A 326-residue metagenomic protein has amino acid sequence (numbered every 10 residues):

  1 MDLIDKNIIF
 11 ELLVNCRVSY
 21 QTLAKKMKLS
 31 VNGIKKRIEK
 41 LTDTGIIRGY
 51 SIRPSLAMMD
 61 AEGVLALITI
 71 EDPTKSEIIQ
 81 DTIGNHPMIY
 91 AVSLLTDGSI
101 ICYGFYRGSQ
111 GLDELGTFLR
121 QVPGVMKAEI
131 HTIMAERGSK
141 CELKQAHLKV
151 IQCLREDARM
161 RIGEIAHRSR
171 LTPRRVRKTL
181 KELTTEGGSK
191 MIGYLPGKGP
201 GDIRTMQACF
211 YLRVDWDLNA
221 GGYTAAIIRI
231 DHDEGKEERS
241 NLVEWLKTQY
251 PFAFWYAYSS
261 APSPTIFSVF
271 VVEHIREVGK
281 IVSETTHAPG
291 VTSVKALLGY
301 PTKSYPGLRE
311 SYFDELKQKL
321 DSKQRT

Functional and structural regions predicted by a protein language model:
M1-T326: A compositional/biophysical signature of low hydrophobicity enriched in polar/charged and small residues
